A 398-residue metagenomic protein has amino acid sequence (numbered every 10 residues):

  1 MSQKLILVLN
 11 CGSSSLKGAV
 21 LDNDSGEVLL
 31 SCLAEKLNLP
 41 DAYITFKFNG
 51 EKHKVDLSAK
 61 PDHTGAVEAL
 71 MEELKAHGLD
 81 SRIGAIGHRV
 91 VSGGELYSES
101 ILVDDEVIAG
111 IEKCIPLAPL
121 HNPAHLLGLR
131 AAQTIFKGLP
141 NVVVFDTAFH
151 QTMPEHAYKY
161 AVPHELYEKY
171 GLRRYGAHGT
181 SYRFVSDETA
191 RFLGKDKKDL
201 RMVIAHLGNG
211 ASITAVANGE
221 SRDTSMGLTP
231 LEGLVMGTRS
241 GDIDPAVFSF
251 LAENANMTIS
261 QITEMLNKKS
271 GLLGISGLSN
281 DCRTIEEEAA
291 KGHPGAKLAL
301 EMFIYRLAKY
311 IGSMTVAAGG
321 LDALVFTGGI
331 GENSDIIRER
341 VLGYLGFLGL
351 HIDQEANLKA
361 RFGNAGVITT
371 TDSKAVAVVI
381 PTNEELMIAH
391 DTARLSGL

Functional and structural regions predicted by a protein language model:
S2-L7: Extreme N-terminal starter segment of soluble prokaryotic enzymes
C11-G12, R89-S92, L207, L321 (+1 more regions): Glycine-rich beta-strand-to-loop/alpha-helix junction loops that act as flexible
S15-K60, G227: Short glycine-rich, Thr/Ser-proximal phosphate-binding strand/loop in the N-terminal lobe of ATP-dependent enzymes
L74-H121, P140-V142, A148-A157: Short beta-strand-loop/turn "lid" adjacent to the catalytic site in phosphate-handling enzymes
Q151-N254: Glycine-rich phosphate-binding loop of actin/hexokinase-like ATP-binding domains
A217, D223-A255, E264, G328-A360 (+1 more regions): Catalytic phosphate/nucleotide-handling subdomain of diverse soluble enzymes
E264, G271-I275, C282-A317: Adenine-nucleotide phosphate-binding core of ATP-dependent small-molecule kinases
K297, E301-L321, G331-L398: Internal helix-turn-beta structural module
